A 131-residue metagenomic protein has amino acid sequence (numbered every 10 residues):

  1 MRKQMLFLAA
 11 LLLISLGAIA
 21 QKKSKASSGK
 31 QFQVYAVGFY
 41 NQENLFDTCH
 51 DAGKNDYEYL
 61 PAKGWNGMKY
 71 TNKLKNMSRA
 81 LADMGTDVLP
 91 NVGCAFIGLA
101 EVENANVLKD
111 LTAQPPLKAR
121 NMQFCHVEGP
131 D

Functional and structural regions predicted by a protein language model:
M1-K23: Bacterial Sec-dependent N-terminal signal peptides
A20-P115, A119-P130: N-terminal, active-site-proximal structural segment of metallo-dependent hydrolase catalytic domains
